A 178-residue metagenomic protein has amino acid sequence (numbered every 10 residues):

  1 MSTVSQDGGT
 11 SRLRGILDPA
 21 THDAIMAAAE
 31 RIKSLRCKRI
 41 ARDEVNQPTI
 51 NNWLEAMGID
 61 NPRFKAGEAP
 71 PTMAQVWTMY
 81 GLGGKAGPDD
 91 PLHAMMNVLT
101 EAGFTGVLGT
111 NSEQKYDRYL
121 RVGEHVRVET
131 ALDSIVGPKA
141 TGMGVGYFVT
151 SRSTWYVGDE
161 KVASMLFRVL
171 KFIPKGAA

Functional and structural regions predicted by a protein language model:
S2-E30, N111-A178: HotDog/MaoC-like acyl-thioester-processing domains
S2-N111, A178: Hot-dog-fold acyl-thioester-processing enzymes
